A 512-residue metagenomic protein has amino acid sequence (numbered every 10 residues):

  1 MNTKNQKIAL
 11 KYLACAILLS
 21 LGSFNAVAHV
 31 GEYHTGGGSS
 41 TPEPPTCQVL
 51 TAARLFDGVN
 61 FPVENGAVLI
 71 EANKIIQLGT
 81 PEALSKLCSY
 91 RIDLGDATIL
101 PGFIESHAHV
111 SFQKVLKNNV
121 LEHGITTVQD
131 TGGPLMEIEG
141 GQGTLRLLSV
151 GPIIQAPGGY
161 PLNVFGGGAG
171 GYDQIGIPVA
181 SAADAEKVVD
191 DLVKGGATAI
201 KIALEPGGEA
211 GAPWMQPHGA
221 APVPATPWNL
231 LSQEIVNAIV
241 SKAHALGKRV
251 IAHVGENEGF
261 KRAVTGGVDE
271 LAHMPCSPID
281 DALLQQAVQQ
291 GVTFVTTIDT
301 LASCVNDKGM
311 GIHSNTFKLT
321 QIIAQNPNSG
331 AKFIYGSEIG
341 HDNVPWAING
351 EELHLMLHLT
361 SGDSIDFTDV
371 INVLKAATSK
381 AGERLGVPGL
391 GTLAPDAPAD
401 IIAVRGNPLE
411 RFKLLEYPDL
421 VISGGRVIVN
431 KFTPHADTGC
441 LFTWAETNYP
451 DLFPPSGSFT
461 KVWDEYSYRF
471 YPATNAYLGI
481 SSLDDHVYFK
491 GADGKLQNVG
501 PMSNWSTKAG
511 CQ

Functional and structural regions predicted by a protein language model:
N2-V27: Gram-negative bacterial Sec-dependent N-terminal signal peptides
H29-K86, G406-R411, R426: N-terminal metal-binding scaffold of metallo-dependent hydrolase/deaminase domains
Q48-L50, S85-V115: Replace "His-x-His-based motif
L94-I99, L116-H244, L283, Q290-L301: Divalent-metal coordination cores built from histidine and acidic residues
G102-A108, V128, L148-V150, I200-I202 (+4 more regions): Hydrophobic faces of well-ordered beta-strands that scaffold small-molecule active sites in alpha/beta enzyme cores
T131, H218-Q321, I334, I339-H341 (+3 more regions): Active-site core of metal-dependent hydrolases
T316-N407, G424: His/Asp/Glu-enriched, well-ordered alpha-helical/loop segment that forms or immediately abuts the divalent-metal
P395-H435: C-terminal cap of metal-dependent C-N hydrolases
